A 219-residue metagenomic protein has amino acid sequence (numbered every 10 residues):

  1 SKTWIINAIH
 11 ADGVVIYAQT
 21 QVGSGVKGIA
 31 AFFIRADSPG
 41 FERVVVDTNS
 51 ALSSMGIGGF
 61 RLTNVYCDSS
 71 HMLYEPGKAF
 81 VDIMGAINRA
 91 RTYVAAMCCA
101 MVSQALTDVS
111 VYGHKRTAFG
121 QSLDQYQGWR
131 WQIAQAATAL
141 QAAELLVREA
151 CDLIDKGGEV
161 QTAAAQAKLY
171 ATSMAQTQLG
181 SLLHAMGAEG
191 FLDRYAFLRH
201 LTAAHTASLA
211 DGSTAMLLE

Functional and structural regions predicted by a protein language model:
S1-T3, A8-I9, T20, C67 (+1 more regions): Active-site beta-strand/loop segments that form the cofactor-binding cradle of oxidoreductase flavoproteins
K2-R43: A short core secondary-structure module
I6-A8, T48-S54, I87-M97: Short alpha-helix boundary/capping segments
H10-D12, G28, D37, S54-R61 (+5 more regions): A generic structural signal for well-ordered coil/turn residues at beta-strand boundaries that shape enzyme active-site
G13-Y17, A31-F33, I57-N64, M72: Conserved hydrophobic/aromatic beta-strand scaffold that supports enzyme active sites
D37-D68: Flexible, small-/acidic-enriched active-site or ligand-binding loops
N64-V81: Long, acidic (Asp/Glu-rich), low-complexity accessory segments flanking structured domains
N88-E219: Alpha-helical interface subdomain recognition
